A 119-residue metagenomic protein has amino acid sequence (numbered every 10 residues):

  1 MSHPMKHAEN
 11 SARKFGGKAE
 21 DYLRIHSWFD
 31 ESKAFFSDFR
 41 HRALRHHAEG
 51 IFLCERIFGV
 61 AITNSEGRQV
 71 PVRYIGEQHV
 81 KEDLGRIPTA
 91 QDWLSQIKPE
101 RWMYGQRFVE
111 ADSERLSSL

Functional and structural regions predicted by a protein language model:
M1-L119: N-terminal membrane-targeting hydrophobic helices
